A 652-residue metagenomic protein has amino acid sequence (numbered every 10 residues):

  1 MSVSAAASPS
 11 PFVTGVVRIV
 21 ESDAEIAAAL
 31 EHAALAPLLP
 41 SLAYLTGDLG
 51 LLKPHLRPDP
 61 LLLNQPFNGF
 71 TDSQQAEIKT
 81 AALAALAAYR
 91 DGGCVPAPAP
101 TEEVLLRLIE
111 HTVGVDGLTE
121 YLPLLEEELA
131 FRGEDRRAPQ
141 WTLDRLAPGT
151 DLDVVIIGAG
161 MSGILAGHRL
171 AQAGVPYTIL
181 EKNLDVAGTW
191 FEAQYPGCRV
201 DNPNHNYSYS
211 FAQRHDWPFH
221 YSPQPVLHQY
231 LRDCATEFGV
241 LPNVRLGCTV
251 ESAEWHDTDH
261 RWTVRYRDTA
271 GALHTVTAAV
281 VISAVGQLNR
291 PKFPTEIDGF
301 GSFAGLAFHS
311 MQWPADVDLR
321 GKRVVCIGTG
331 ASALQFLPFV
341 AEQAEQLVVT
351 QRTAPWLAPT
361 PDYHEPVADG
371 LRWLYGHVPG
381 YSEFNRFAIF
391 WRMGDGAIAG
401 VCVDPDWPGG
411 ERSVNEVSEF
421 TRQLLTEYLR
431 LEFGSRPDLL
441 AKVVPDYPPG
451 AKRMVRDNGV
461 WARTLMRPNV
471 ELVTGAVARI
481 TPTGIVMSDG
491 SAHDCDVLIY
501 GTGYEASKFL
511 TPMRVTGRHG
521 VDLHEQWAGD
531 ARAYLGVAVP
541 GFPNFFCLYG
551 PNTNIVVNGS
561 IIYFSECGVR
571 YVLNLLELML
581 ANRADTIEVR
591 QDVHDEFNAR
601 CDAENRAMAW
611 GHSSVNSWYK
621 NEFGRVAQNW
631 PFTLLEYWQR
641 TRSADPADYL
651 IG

Functional and structural regions predicted by a protein language model:
S2-G92, L152, A159-V244, R352 (+1 more regions): Beta1-alpha1 glycine-rich phosphate/pyrophosphate-binding loop at the start of Rossmann-like nucleotide-binding domains
S2-L38, L45, G50, L56 (+6 more regions): C-terminal, flexible cofactor-proximal segment of oxidoreductases
F70-L129, F219-L288, L425: Feature captures the FAD/FMN-dependent oxidoreductase FAD-binding
D144-D151, I156-Q172, P176-V186, F191-A193 (+8 more regions): Rossmann-like dinucleotide-binding core of oxidoreductases
Q194-F238, E251-R267, V280-V317, D362 (+1 more regions): Catalytic cores of eukaryotic secretory-pathway lumenal/extracellular enzymes that build and remodel glycoconjugates
L246-R261, D316, V470-S488: A conserved short coil-to-beta-strand element within the FAD-binding core of flavoproteins
T295-A307, T483-G536: Central helical "cap/lid" subdomain
G396-T483, D489, H493-F509, R514 (+1 more regions): C-terminal catalytic lobe of FAD-dependent flavoproteins
